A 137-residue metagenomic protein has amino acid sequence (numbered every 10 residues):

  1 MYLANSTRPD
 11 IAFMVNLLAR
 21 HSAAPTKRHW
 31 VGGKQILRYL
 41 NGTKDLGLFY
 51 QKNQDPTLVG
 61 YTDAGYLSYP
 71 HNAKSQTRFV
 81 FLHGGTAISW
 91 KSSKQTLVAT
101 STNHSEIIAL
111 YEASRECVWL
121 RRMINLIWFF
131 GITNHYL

Functional and structural regions predicted by a protein language model:
M1-L137: Divalent metal-binding acidic/histidine catalytic loops
